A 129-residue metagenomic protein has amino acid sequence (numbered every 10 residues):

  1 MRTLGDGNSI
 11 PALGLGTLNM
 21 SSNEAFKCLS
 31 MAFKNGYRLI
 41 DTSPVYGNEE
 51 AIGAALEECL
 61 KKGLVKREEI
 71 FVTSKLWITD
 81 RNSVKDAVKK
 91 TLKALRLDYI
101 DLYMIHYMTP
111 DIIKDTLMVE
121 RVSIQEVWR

Functional and structural regions predicted by a protein language model:
M1-I70: N-terminal binding-site loop/beta-alpha segment at the start of enzyme catalytic domains that lines or forms
N19-S21, Y46, I78-D80, H106-D111: Feature marks short, surface-exposed loop/turn motifs that line or immediately flank catalytic pockets and channel
M20-F33, D80-R96: Short, acidic/polar
S43, T79, E126: Short, surface-exposed alpha-helical recognition segments that flank or form part of ligand/macromolecule-binding
K66-D80, D101-M108: A short, structured active-site edge motif that brings together acidic residues
N82-R129: Glycine/proline-rich, positively charged, aromatic-decorated active-site loop/lid region on the catalytic face
